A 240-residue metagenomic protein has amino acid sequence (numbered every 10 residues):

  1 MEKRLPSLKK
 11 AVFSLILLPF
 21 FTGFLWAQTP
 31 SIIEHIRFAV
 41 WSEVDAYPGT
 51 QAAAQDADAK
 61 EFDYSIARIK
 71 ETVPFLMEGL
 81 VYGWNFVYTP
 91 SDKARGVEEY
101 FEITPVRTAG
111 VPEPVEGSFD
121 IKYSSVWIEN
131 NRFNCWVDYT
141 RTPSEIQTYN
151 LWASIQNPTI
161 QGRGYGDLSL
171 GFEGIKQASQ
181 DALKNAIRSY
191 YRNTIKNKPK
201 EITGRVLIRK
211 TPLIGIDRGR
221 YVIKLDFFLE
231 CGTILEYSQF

Functional and structural regions predicted by a protein language model:
E2-F13: Bacterial N-terminal signal peptides that target proteins for export
S14-G23: Bacterial N-terminal signal peptides
L25-F240: Domain-level marker for long, solvent-exposed, non-transmembrane regions
